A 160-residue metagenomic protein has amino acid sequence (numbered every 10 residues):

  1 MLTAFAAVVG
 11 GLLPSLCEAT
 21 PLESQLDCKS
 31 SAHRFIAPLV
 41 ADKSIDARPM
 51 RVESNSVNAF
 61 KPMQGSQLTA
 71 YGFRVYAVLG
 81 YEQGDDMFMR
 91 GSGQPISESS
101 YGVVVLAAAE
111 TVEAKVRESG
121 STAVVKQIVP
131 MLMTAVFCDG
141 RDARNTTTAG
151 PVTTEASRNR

Functional and structural regions predicted by a protein language model:
L2-L12: Bacterial N-terminal signal peptides
P14-L16: N-terminal signal peptide c-region/cleavage motif recognized by signal peptidases
A19-Y81: N-terminal secretory signal peptides
R51-S56, Q64, G93-E98, V124-M133: Short, ordered beta-strand-loop transition motifs
P62-S121: Long, charged/polar, surface-exposed segments that mediate recognition or autoinhibition
T122-R160: Glycine-rich, aromatic-bearing surface loops/beta-hairpins
